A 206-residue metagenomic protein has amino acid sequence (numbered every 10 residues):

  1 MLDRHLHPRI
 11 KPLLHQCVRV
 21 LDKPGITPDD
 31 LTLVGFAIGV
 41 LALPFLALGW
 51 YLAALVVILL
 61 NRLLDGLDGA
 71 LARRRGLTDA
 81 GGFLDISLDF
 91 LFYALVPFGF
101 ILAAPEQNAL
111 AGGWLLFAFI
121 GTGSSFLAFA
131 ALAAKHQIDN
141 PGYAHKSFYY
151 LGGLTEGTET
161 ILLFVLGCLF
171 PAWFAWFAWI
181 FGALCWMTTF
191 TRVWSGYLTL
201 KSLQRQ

Functional and structural regions predicted by a protein language model:
M1-V18, S87-Q206: A feature for the membrane-embedded catalytic helix bundles of lipid/isoprenoid biosynthetic enzymes
L13-K23, A47-L48, A72-A80, D139-K146: Short juxtamembrane and helix-loop transition motifs at transmembrane-helix boundaries in membrane proteins
K23-D29: Active-site flanking loop/helix segments enriched in acidic
D30, G76, F148-L151: Short, flexible coil/turn micro-motifs enriched in small/turn-prone residues
T32-A80, A118, W173-W186: Membrane-embedded alpha-helical segments that form the functional core of polytopic membrane enzymes, especially those
G82-D85: Membrane-interface alpha-helices at helix entry/exit sites of multi-pass transporters
